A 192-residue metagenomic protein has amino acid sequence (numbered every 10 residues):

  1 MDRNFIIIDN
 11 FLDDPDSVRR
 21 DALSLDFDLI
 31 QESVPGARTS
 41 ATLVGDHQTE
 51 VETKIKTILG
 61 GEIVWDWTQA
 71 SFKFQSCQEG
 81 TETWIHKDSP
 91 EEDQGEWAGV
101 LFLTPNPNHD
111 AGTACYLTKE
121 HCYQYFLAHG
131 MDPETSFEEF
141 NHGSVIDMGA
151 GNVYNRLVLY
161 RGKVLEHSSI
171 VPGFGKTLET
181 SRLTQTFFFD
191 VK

Functional and structural regions predicted by a protein language model:
M1-I85, G112: Non-heme Fe(II)/2-oxoglutarate
E79-K192: Catalytic core of non-heme Fe(II) oxygenases with the double-stranded beta-helix
